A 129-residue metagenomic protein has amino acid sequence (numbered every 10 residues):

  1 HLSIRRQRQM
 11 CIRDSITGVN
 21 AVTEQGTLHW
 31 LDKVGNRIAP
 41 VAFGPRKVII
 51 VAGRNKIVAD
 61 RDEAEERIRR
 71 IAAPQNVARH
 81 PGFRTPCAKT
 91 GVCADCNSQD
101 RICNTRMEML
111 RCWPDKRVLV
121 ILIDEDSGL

Functional and structural regions predicted by a protein language model:
H1-I12: Single conserved hydrophobic/aromatic residue that forms the stacking wall/gate of nucleotide- or nucleobase-binding
D14-L129: Conserved phosphate- and dinucleotide-binding cores of soluble alpha/beta proteins, encompassing both enzyme active
